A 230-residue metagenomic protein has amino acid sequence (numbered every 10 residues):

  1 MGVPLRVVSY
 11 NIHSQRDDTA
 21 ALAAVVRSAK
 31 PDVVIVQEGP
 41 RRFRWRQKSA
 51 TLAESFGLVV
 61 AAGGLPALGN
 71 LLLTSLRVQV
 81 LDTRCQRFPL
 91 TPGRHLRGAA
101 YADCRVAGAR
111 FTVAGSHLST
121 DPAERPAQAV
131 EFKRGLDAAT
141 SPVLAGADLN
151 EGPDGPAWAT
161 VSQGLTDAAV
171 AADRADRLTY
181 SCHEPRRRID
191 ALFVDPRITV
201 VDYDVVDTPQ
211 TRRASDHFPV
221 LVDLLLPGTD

Functional and structural regions predicted by a protein language model:
M1-E54, N70, L225-D230: N-terminal, active-site-proximal structural segment of metallo-dependent hydrolase catalytic domains
G2, V33, E38-R110, D204: Structured beta-strand-rich core segments of catalytic domains in phosphoester-bond hydrolases
I12, G39, S116-L118, A147-L149 (+1 more regions): Active-site metal-binding loops of divalent metal-dependent hydrolases
D32-V33, F111, P142-L144, D167 (+1 more regions): Short, Asp-centered acidic motifs that coordinate Mg2+ and/or phosphate in catalytic or ligand-binding sites
G57-R77, T91-H95, N150-F218: Active site of divalent-metal-dependent phosphoester/diester hydrolases
Q86-L90, A114-A123: Surface-exposed cleft-lining segments at the edges of enzyme active sites
P126-S141: A long, amphipathic alpha-helix that forms part of the scaffold/cap immediately adjacent to metal-dependent active
S141-P153: Acidic/histidine-rich, metal-coordinating catalytic segments
